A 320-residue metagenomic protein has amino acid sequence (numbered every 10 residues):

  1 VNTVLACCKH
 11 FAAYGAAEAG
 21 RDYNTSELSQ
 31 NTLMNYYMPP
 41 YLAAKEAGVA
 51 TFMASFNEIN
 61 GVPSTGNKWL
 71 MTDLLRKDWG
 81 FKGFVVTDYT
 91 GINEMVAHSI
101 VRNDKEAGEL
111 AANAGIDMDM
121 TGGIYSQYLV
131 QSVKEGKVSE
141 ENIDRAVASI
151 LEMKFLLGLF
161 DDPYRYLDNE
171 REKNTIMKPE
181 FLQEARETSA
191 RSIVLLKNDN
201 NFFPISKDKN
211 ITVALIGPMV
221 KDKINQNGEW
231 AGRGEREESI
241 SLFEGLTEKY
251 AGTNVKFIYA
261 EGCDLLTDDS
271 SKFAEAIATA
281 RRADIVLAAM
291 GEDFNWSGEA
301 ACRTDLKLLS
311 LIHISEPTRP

Functional and structural regions predicted by a protein language model:
V1-S315, R319: Glycoside hydrolase catalytic-domain context in secreted enzymes
